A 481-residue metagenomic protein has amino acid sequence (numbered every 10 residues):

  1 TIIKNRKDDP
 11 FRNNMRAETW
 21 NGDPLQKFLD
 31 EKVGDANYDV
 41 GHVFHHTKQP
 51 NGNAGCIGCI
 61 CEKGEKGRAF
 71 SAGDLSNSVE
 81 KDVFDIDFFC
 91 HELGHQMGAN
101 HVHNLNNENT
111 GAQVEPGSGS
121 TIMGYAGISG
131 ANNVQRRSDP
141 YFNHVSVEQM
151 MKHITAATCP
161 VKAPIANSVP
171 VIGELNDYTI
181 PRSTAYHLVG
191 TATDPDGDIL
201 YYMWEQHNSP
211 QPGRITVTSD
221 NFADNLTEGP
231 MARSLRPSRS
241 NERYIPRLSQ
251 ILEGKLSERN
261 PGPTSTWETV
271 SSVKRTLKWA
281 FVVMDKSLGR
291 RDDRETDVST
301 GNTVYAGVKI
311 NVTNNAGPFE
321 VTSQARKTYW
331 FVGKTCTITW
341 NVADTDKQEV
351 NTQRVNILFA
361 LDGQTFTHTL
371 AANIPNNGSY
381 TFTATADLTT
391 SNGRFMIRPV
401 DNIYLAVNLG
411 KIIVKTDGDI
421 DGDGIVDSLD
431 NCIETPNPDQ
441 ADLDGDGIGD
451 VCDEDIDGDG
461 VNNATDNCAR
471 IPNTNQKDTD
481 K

Functional and structural regions predicted by a protein language model:
T1-V282, G289-V304: Extracellular (secreted or membrane-anchored) zinc-dependent metallopeptidases, primarily metzincins but also closely
T47-P50, N100-V102, G127-S129, S209-P210 (+5 more regions): Acidic glycine-/aspartate-rich tracts in secreted/extracellular proteins
T121, G317-F319, T365, P438 (+1 more regions): Glycine-centered loop/turn positions within well-structured domains that cap or flank conserved ligand/cofactor-binding
G173-T179, T322-Y329, N431-E434, N467-R470 (+1 more regions): Short, solvent-exposed loop/edge segments of extracellular or virion-exposed proteins
Y178-R182, Y186, S271, Q324 (+8 more regions): Hydrophobic beta-strand core residues of beta-sandwich domains
D196-I199, D344, V350-T352, P436 (+1 more regions): Short proline/glycine-enriched turn/loop motifs at strand-loop junctions of beta-rich domains
E205-T276, V282-D417: Extended, solvent-exposed regions of the mature portions of secreted/cell-surface glycoproteins
K415-K481: Extracellular calcium-associated, cysteine-rich motifs in secreted modular proteins
